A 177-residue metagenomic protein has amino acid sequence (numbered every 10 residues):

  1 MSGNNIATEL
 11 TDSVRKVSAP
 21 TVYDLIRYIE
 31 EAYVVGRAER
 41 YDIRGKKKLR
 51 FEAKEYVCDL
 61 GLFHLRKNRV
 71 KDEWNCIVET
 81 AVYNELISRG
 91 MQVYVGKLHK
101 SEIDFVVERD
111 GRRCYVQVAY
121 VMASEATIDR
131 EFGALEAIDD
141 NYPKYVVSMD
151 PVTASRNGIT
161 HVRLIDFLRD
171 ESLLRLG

Functional and structural regions predicted by a protein language model:
M1-R113: Accessory nucleic acid-recognition modules appended to NTPase machines
Y56, V116, Y145-V147, T160-V162: Hydrophobic/aromatic beta-strand patches that form the interior of the parallel beta-sheet core in alpha/beta enzyme
Q92, P143, G158-T160: Conserved beta-strand segments of alpha/beta enzyme cores
V95, N141-S148: Short, hydrophobic beta-strand segments that form beta-sheet elements in well-ordered domains
I103-D104, S124-T127, V152-R156: Short active-site-adjacent structural elements
C114-A123, E131: Active-site ExK catalytic segment of metal-dependent nucleases
G133-Y142: Arginine/glycine-rich "motif VI" loop of SF2 helicases in the C-terminal RecA-like domain
D150-G177: Domain-level recognition of nuclease-like catalytic cores that cleave nucleotide substrates
